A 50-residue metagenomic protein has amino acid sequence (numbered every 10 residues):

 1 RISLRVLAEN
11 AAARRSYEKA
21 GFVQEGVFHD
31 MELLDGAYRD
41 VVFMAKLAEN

Functional and structural regions predicted by a protein language model:
S3-V6, V23-R39, F43: Conserved catalytic-core motifs of GNAT/GCN5-like acyltransferases
A8-G26: Conserved active-site alpha-helix within GNAT-family acetyltransferase domains
L47-N50: Acetyl-CoA-dependent GNAT
